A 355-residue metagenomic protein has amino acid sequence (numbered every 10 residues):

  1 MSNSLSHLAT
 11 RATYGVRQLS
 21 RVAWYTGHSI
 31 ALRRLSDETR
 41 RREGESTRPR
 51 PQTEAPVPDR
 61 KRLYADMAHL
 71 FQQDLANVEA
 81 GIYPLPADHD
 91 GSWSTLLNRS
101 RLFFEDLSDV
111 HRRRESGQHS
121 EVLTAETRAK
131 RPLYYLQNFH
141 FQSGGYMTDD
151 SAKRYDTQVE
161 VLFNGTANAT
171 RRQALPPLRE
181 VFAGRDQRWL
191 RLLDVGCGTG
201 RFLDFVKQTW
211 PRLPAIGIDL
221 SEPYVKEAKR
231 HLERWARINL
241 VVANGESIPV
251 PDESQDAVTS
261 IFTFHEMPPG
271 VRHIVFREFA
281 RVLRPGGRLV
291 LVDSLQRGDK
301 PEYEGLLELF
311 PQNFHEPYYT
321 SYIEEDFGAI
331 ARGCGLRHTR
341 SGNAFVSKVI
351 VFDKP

Functional and structural regions predicted by a protein language model:
M1-A129: N-terminal accessory segments
R154, G165-R188: Conserved alpha-helix/loop element of class I SAM-dependent methyltransferases that forms part of the SAM/SAH-binding
L193, T199-S247: Class I SAM-dependent methyltransferase SAM/SAH-binding core
E246-V258: A short acidic, Gly/Pro-enriched loop at the edge of an enzyme's catalytic core that lines a small-molecule cofactor
A257-G270: A short SAM/SAH-binding and catalytic strip from SAM-dependent methyltransferases
H273, V290-C334, H338-N343: C-terminal alpha-helical "lid/dimerization" subdomain adjacent to the S-adenosyl-L-methionine
H273-P285: A short glycine-rich, Lys/Arg-flanked "PGG" loop and its adjoining helix->strand segment in the class I
V351-P355: C-terminal lobe and adjacent flexible extensions of AdoMet/dcAdoMet transferase-like proteins
